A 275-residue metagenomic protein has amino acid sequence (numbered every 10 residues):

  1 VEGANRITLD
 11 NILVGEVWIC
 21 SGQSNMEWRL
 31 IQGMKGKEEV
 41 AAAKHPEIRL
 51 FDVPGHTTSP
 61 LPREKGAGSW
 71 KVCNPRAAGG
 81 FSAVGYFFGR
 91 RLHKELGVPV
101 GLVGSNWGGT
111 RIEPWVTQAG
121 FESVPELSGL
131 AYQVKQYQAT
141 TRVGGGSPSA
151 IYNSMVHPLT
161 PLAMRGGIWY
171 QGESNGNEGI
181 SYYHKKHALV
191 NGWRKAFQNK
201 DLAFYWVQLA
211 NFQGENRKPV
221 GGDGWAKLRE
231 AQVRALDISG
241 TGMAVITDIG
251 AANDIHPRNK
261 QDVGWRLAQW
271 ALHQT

Functional and structural regions predicted by a protein language model:
V1-T275: Cell-envelope and extracellular/periplasmic
